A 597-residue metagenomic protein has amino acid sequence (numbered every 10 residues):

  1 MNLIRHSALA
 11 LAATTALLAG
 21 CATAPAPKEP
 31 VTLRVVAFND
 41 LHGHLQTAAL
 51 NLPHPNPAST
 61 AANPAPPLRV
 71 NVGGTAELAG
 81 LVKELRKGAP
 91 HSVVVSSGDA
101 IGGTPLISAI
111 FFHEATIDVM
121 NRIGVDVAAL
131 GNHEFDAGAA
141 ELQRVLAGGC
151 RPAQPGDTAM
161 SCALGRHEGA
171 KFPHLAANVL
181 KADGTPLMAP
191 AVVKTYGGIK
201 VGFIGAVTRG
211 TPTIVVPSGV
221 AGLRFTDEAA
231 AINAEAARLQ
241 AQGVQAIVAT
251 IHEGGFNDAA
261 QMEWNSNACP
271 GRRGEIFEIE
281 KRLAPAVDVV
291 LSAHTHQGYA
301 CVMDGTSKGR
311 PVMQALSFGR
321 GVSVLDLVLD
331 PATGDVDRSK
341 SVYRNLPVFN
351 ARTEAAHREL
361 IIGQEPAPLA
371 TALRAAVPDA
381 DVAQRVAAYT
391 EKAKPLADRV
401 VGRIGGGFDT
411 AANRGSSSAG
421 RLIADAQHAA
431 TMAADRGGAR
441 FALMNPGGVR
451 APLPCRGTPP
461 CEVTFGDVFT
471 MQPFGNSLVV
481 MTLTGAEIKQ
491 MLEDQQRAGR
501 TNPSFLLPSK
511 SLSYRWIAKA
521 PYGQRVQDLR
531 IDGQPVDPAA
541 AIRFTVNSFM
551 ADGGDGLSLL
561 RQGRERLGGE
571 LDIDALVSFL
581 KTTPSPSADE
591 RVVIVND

Functional and structural regions predicted by a protein language model:
M1-A10: Bacterial N-terminal signal peptides that target proteins for export
A10-L11, N257: Intrinsically disordered, low-complexity segments enriched in polar/charged small residues
C21-F38, A62, P66-T75, K83-A89 (+3 more regions): Non-catalytic terminal accessory segments
A22-N350, E354, L422-A429, A442 (+8 more regions): Acidic, metal/ion-coordinating pockets
